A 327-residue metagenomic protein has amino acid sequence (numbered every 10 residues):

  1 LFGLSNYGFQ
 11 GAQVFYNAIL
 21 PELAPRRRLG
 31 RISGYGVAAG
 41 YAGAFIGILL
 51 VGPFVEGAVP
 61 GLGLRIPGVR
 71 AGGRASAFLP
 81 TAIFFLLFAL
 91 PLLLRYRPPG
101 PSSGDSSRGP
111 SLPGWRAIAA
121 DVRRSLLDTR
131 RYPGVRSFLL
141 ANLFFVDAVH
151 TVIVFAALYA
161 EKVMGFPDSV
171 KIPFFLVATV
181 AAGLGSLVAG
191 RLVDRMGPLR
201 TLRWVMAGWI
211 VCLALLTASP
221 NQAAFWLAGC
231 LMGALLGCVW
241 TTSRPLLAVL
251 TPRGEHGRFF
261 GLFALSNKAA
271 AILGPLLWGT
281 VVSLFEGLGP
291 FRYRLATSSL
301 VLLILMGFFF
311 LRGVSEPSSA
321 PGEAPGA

Functional and structural regions predicted by a protein language model:
L1-A12, A224-C238: Hydrophobic core of transmembrane alpha-helices in multi-pass small-molecule transporters, especially MFS/SLC-type
G11-A24, C238-P252: Intracellular juxtamembrane helix-capping segments at the cytosolic ends of symmetry-related transmembrane helices
P53-I83, T280-I304: A membrane-interface helix-boundary motif in multi-pass transporters
F84-R95, S298-A327: Multi-pass alpha-helical transporter architecture, strongest for 12-TM Major Facilitator/SLC carriers used
P99-L140: Juxtamembrane intracellular "pre-TM" segments in multi-pass secondary transporters
V154-K171: Short amphipathic helix-loop junctions that connect adjacent transmembrane helices in Major Facilitator Superfamily/SLC
L184-P198, V282: Helix-to-loop junctions at the C-terminal end of transmembrane segments in multipass secondary transporters
R200-L215: Structural signature of the two symmetry-related core transmembrane helices
